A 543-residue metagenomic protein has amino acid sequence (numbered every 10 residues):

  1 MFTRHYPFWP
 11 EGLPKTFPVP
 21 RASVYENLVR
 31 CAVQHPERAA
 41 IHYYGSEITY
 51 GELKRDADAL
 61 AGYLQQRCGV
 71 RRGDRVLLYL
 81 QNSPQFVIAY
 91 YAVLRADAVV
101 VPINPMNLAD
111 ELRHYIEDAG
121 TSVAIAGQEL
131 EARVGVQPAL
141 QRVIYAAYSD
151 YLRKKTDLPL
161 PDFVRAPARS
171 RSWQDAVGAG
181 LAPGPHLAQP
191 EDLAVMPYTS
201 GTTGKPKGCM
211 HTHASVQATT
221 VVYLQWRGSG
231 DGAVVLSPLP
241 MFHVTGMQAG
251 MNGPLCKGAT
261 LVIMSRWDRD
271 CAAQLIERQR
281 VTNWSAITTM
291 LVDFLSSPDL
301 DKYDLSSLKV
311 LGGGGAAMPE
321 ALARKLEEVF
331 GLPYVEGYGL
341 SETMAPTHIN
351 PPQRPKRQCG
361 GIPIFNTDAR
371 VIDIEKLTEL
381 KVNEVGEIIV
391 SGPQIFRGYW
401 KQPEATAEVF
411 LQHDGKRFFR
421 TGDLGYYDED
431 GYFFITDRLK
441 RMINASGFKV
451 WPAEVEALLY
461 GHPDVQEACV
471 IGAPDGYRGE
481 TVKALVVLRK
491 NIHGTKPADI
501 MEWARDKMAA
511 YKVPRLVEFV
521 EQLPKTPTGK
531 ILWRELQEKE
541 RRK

Functional and structural regions predicted by a protein language model:
P20, Y43-I48, A61-D110, K449 (+2 more regions): Conserved AMP-binding/adenylate-forming
T49-G51, P185-L187, A194-A218: Conserved AMP-binding A3 loop
R95-D175, K490: Structural core segment of the AMP-binding/adenylate-forming
P105-P138, T219-L236, D268-T282: Conserved ATP-dependent adenylate/AMP-binding module captured primarily in the ANL superfamily
N107, A124-A126, W284, G392 (+7 more regions): AMP-binding/adenylate-forming catalytic core of the ANL superfamily
V164-Y198, K205, G228-V234: Conserved pre-ATP/AMP-binding loop-to-beta segment of ANL
Q217-V234, F242-N283, L291-D293, S297: Conserved AMP-binding/adenylation subdomain of ANL enzymes
R278-A286, L295-K356, D368: Gly/Ser/Thr-rich phosphate-binding loop
